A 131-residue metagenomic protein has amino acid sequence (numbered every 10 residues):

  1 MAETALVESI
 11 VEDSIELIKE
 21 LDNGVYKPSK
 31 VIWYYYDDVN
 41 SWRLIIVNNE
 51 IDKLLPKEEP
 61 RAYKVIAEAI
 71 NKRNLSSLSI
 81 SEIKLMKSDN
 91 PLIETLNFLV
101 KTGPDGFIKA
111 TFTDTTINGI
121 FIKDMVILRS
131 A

Functional and structural regions predicted by a protein language model:
M1-D13: N-terminal presequence-like segments and adjacent domain-start helices
D13, K30, K87-P91: Long, folded non-catalytic interaction modules
D13-E20: Short, non-transmembrane alpha-helical segments in secretory-pathway proteins
E20-S29, K72-S77: Short secondary-structure junctions
N23-R43: Short edge beta-strands and adjacent turn/loop segments
I45-E59: A short interface-forming secondary-structure element
L55-S76: Short, non-transmembrane amphipathic alpha-helical segments
K72-A131: Catalytic "initiation/cleavage/transfer" segments centered on a nucleophilic residue and adjacent nucleic-acid-engaging
